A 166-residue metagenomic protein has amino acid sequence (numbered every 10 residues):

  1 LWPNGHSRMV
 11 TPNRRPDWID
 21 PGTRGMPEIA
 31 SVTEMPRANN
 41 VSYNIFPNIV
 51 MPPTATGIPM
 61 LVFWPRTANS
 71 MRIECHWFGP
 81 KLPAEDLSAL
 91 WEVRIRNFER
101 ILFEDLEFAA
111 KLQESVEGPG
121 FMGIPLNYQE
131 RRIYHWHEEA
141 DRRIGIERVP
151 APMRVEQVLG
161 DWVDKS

Functional and structural regions predicted by a protein language model:
L1-S166: C-terminal catalytic domain of Rieske-type non-heme iron oxygenases
